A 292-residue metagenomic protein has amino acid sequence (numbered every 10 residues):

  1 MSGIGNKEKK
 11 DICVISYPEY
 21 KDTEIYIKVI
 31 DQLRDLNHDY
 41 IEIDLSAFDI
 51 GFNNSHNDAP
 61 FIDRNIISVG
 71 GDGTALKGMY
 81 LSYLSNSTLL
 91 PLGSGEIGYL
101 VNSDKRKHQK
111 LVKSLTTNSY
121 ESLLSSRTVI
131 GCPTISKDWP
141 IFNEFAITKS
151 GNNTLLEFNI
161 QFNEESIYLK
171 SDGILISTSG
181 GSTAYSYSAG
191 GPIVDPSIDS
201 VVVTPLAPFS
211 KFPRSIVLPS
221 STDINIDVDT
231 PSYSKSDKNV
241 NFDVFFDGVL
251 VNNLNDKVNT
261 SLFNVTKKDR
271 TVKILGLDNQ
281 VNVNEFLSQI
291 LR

Functional and structural regions predicted by a protein language model:
M1-V69, A75-L84, D104-L123, T134-W139: ATP/NTP phosphate-donor binding region
E24, K77-M79, L100-N102, E157 (+2 more regions): Short glycine-/acidic-enriched loop or helix-start segments at secondary-structure transitions that form or flank
G71-T74, G95, G180-S182: Short glycine-rich anion-binding loops that position phosphate/pyrophosphate groups of nucleotides and phosphorylated
S82-S94, Y99: Gly/Ser-rich helix-loop-strand patches that form or flank binding pockets for ribonucleotide-derived cofactors
Y83-S87, K105-L111, A189-D199: A glycine- and small-aliphatic-rich helix-loop capping segment at beta-alpha/alpha-beta transitions that lines
G95-G173: Catalytic core of DAGKc-family lipid kinases
W139, I147, N152, N163-S166 (+1 more regions): ATP/nucleoside-binding phosphotransfer catalytic cores, i.e., glycine-rich phosphate-binding loops
Y168-F212: Gly/Ser/Thr-rich active-site loops/lids in small-molecule metabolic enzymes that frequently grip phosphoryl groups
